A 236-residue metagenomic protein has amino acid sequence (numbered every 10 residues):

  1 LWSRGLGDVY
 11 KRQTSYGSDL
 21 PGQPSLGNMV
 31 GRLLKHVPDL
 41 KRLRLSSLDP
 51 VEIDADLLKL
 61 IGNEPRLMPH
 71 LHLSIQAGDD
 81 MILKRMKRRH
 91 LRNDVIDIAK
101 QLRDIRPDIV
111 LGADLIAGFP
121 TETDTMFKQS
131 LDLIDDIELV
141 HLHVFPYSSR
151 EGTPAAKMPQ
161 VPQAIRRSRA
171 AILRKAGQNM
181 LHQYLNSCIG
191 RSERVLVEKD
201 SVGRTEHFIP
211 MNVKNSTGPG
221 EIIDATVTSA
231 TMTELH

Functional and structural regions predicted by a protein language model:
L1-L6, Y10: Single conserved hydrophobic/aromatic residue that forms the stacking wall/gate of nucleotide- or nucleobase-binding
R4, S18-G31, R42-K59, G118-Q129: Canonical radical SAM enzyme core domain
D8, L45, L73, D114 (+4 more regions): Conserved, mostly hydrophobic/aromatic
K11-L20, E52-D56, I75-K87, A117-D124 (+3 more regions): Flexible glycine/acidic-rich beta-alpha junction loops that bind and position SAM and/or redox cofactors in anaerobic
G27-P38, N63-M68, Q129-H141: Structural recognition of alpha->loop->beta junctions
V30-G31, L58, I96-K100, L131-I134 (+1 more regions): Generic structural signal for well-ordered alpha-helices, preferentially at hydrophobic/aromatic core positions
K35-V37, R42-L43, D54-A113: Radical SAM/AdoMet-radical enzyme domain recognition
S149, K157-H236: Terminal RNA-binding accessory module
